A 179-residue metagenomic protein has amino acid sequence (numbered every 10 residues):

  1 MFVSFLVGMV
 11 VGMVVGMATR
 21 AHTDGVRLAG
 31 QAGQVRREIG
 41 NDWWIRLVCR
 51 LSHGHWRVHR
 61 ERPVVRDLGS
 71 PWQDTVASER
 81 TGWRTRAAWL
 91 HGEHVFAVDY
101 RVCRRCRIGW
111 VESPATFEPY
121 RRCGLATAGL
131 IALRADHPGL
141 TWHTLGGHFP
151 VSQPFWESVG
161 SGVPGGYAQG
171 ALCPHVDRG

Functional and structural regions predicted by a protein language model:
M1-R121, I131-H143, G147-G179: Non-catalytic substrate-recognition and accessory regions of acyl/acetyltransferase enzymes
G124: Conserved G/P- and acidic residue-centered "switch" motifs that form tight phosphate/ATP-binding loops in soluble
T127: Residues forming the Rossmann-fold NAD(P)(H) cofactor-binding site
